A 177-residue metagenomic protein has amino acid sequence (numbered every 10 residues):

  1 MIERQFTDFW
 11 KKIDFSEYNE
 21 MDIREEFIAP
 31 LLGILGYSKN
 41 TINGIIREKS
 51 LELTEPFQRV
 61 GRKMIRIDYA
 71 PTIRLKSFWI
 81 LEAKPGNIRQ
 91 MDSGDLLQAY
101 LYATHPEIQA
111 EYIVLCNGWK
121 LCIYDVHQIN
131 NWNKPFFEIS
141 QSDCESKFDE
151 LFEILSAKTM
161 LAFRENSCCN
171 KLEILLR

Functional and structural regions predicted by a protein language model:
M1-Y112, K120-R177: A short, conserved, highly charged catalytic patch centered on acidic carboxylates
